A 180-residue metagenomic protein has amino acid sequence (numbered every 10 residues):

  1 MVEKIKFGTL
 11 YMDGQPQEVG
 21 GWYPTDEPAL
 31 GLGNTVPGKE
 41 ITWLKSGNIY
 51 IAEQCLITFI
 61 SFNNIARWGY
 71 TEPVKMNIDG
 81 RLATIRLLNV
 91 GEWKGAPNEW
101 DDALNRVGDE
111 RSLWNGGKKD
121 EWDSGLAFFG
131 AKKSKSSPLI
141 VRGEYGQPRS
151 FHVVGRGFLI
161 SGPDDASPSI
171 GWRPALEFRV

Functional and structural regions predicted by a protein language model:
M1-D13, Q54-I60, R67-Y70, M76-V180: C-terminal, surface-exposed recognition/capping segments
M1-E53: GGW-centered surface loops in extracellular recognition modules
